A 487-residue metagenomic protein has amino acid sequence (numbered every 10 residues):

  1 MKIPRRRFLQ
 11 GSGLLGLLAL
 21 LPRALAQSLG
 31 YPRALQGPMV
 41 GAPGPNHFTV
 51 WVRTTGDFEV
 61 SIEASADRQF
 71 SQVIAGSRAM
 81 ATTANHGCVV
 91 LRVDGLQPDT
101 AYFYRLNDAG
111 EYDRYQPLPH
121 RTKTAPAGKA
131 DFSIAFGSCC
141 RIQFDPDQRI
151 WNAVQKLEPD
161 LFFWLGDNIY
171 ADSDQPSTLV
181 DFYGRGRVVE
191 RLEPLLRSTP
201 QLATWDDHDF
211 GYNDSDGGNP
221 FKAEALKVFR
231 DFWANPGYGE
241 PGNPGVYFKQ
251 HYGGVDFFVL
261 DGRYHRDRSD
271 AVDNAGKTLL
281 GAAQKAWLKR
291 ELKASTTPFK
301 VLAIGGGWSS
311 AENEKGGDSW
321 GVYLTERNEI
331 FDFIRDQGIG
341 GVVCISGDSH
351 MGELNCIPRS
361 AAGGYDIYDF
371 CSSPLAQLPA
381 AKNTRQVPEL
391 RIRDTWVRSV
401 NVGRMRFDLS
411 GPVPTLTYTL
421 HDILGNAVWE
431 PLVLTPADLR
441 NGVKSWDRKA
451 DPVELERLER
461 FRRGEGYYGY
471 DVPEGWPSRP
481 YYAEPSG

Functional and structural regions predicted by a protein language model:
R5-A19, Q27-S486: Metal-dependent phosphoester/phosphodiester hydrolase catalytic core
